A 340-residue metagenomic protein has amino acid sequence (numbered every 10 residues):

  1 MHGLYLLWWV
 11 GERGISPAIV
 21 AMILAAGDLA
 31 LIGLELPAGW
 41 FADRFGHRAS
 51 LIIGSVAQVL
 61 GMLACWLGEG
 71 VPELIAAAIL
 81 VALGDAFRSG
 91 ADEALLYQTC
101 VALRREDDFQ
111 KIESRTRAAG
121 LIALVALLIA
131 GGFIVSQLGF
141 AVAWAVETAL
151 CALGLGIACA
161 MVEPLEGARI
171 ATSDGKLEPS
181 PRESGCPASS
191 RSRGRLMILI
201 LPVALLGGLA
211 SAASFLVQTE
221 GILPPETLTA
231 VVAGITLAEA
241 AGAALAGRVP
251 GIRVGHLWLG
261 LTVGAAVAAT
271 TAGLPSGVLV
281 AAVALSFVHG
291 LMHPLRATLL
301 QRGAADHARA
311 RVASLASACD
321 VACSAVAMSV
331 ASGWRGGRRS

Functional and structural regions predicted by a protein language model:
G3, W8, R13, P17 (+2 more regions): A single, central transmembrane helix in multi-pass transporters
P17-A18, L103-T116, D306-A316: Loop-to-transmembrane helix entry/capping segments in MFS-fold secondary transporters and related SLC/MFSD carriers
A21, I32-D43, R48-A49, I222-S340: C-terminal transmembrane bundle of multi-pass solute transporters/carriers
V56-G70, L261-L274: C-terminal ends and interior cores of transmembrane alpha-helices in multi-pass membrane transporters/permeases
G61, P72-R88, G277-L291: Hydrophobic core of transmembrane alpha-helices in multi-pass small-molecule transporters, especially MFS/SLC-type
A78-L121: Cytoplasmic helix-loop-helix junction between adjacent transmembrane helices in 12-TM secondary transporters
V142-A160, S340: Symmetry-related core transmembrane helices of the 12-TM Major Facilitator Superfamily/SLC fold
M161-L199: Juxtamembrane intracellular "pre-TM" segments in multi-pass secondary transporters
